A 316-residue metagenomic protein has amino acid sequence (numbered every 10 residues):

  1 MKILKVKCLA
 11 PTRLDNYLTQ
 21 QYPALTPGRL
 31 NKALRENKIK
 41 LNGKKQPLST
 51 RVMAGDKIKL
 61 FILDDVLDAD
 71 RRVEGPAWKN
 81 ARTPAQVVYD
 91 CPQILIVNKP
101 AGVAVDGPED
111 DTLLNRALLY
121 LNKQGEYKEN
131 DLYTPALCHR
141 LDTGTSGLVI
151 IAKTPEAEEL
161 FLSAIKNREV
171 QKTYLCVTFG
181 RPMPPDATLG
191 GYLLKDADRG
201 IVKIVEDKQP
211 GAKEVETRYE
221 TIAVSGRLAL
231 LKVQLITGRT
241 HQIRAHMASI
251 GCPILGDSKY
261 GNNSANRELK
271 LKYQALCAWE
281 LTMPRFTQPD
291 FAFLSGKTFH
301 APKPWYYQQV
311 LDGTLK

Functional and structural regions predicted by a protein language model:
M1-A197, V224, P302-L311: RNA pseudouridine synthases
M1-K32, D64, N80-A85, I201-K203 (+4 more regions): Pseudouridine synthases involved in rRNA/tRNA modification
G43, G226, L231-Q234: Short histidine-centered loop motifs in beta-beta connectors
P47-R51, K232, Y273: Short, surface-exposed secondary-structure edge patches
K59-F61, K232, T282: Short, well-ordered beta-strand micro-motif
L95, Y174, A229-L231, C277-W279: Short beta-strand micro-motifs in enzyme catalytic cores
K99-G102, D207-Q209, V233-I236: Secondary-structure transition/turn motif
Y219: Long C-terminal interaction/binding lobes of large macromolecular proteins
